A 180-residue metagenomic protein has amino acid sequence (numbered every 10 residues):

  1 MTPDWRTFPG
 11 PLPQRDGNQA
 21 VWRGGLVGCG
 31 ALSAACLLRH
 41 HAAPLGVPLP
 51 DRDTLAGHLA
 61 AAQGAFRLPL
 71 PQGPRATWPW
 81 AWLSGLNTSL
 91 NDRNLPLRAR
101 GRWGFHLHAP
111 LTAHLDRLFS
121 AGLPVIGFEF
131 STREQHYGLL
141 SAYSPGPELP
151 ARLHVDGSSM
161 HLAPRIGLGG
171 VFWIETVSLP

Functional and structural regions predicted by a protein language model:
M1-P79, S131: Active-site-adjacent structural segments surrounding the nucleophilic cysteine of cysteine proteases and isopeptidases
G57-P180: Conserved active-site-adjacent core of cysteine acyl-enzyme catalytic domains
